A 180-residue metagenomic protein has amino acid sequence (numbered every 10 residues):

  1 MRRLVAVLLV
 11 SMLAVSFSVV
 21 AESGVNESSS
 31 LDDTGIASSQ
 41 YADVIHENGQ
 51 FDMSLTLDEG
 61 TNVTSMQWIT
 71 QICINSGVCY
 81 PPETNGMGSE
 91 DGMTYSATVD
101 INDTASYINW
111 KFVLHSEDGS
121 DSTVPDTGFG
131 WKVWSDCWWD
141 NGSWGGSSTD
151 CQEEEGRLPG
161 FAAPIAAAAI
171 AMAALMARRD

Functional and structural regions predicted by a protein language model:
M1, A167-D180: C-terminal membrane-anchoring or membrane-association module
R2-L9, A14-E155, R179-D180: Glycan-association/targeting regions that enable binding to alpha-glucans and other polysaccharides
S11-V15, A162-A171: Core hydrophobic alpha-helical transmembrane segments of single-pass membrane proteins
C151-I165: Juxtamembrane/start-of-transmembrane alpha-helix segments at the extracytoplasmic/lumenal side of membrane anchors
